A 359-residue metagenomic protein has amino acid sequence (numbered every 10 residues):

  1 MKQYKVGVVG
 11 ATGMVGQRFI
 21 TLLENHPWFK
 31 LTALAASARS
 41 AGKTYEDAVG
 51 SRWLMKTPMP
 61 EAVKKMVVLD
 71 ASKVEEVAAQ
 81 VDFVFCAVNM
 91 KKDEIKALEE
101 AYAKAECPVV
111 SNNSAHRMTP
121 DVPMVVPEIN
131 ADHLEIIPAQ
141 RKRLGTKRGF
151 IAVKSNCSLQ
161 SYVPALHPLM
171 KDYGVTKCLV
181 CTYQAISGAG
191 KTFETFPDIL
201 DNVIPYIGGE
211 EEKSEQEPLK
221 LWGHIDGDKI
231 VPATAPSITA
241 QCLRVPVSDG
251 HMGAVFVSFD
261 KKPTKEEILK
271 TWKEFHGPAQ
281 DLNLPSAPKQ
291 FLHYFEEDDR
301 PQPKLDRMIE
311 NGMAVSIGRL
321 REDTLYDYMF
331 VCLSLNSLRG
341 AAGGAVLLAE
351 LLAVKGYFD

Functional and structural regions predicted by a protein language model:
M1-Y206, P236-S237, I309, V315-S316 (+2 more regions): N-terminal Rossmann-like NAD(P) cofactor-binding subdomain of oxidoreductases, focused on the glycine-rich
S187-D359: Charged docking surfaces used in two-component/phosphorelay signaling
